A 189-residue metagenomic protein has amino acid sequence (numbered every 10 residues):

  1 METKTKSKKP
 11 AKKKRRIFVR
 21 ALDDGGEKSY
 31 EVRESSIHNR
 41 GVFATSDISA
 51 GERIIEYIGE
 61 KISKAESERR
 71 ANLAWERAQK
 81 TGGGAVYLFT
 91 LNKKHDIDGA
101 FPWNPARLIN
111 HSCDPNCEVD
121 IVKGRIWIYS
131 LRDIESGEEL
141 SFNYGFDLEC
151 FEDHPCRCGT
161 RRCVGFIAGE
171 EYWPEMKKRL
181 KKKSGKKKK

Functional and structural regions predicted by a protein language model:
E2-K13, S112-K189: C-terminal SET catalytic tail plus cysteine-rich post-SET Zn-binding segment of SAM-dependent SET-domain
K6, R15, R20-V119, M176: Catalytic cores of histone-lysine modification enzymes
